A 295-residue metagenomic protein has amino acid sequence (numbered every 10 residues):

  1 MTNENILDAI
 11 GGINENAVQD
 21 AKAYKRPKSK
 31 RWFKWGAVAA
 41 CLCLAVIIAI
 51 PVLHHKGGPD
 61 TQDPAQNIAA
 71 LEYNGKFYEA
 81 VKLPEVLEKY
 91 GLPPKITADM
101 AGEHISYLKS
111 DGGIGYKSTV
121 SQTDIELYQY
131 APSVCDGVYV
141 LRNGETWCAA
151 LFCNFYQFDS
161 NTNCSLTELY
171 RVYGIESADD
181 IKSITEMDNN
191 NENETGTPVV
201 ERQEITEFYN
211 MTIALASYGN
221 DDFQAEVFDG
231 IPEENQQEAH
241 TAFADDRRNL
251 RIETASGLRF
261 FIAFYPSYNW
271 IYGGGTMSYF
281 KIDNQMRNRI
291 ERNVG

Functional and structural regions predicted by a protein language model:
M1, N5, A39-C43, Q203: Generic structural microfeature
M1-S29: Disordered, charged N-terminal biogenesis/targeting segments of membrane/secreted proteins
E4, E15, A21, H55-K56 (+2 more regions): Short linear motifs in intrinsically disordered/low-complexity regions
L7, W32-W35, W147, W270: A residue-identity detector for tryptophan
I10, K34-P59: Single-pass transmembrane signal-anchor helices and their membrane-water interface zones
K25-S29, A37, D124: Intrinsically disordered, low-complexity segments enriched in glycine/proline and serine/threonine
K28-R31, P266: Acidic, low-complexity intrinsically disordered regions
G57-G295: Function-determining sites in protein domains
